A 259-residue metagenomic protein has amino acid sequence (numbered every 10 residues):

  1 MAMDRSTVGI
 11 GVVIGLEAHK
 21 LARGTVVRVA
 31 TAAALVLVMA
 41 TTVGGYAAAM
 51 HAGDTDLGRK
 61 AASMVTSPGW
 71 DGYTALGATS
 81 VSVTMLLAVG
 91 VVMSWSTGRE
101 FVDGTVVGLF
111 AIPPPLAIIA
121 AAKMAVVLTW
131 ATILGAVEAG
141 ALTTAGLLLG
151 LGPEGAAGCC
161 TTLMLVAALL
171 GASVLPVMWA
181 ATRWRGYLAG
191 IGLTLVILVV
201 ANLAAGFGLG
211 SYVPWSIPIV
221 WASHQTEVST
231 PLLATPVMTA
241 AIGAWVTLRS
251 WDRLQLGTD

Functional and structural regions predicted by a protein language model:
M1-V36, T182, L256: Aromatic- and glycine-rich beta-strand/loop motifs that create alpha-glucan
A2-M3, A33-V89, A121-W184, E227 (+1 more regions): Secretory targeting signals
A2-T7, G44-T74, I191-D259: Terminal transmembrane helical anchor/hairpin motif
V29-V36, W184-A201: Pore- or pathway-lining transmembrane helices of multi-pass membrane proteins that form conduits for solutes/ions
V89-M93, V102, V106, A141 (+3 more regions): Hydrophobic/aromatic residues in alpha-helical transmembrane segments
S94-L128: Helix-loop-helix units of permease transmembrane domains in multi-pass membrane transporters, especially ABC
